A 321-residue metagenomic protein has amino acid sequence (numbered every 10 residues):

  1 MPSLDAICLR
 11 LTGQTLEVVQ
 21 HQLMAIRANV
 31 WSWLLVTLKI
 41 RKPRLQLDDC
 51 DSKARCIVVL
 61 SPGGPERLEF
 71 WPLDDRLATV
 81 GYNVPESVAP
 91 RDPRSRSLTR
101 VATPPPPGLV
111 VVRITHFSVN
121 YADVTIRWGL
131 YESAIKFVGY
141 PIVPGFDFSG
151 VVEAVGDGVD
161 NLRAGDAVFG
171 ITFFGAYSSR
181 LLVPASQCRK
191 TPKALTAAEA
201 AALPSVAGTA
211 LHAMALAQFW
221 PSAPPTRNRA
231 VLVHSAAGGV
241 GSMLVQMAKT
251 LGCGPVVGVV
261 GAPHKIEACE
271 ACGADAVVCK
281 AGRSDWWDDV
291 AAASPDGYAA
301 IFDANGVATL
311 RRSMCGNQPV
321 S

Functional and structural regions predicted by a protein language model:
M1-G63, F70-R94: Eukaryotic N-terminal low-complexity, Ser/Thr- and Lys/Arg-rich leader segments that predominantly function as
I7, S222-P225, A271-S321: Glycine-rich cofactor phosphate-binding loops and adjacent beta1-alpha1 units of small-molecule cofactor enzyme domains
V101-V119, Y131-G175: Glycine-rich beta-strand-centered segment in the early N-terminal region that forms part of a ligand/cofactor-binding
S118, G156, F173, A237 (+2 more regions): Short glycine-/small-residue-rich Rossmann-like dinucleotide-binding loops
T125, F137-P141, F146, A167-S235: NAD(P)H dinucleotide-binding glycine-rich loop of Rossmann-like/cofactor-binding domains, especially the beta1-alpha1
A201-R283: Mid-domain Rossmann-like dinucleotide-binding core that forms the NAD(H)/NADP(H) cofactor-binding site
